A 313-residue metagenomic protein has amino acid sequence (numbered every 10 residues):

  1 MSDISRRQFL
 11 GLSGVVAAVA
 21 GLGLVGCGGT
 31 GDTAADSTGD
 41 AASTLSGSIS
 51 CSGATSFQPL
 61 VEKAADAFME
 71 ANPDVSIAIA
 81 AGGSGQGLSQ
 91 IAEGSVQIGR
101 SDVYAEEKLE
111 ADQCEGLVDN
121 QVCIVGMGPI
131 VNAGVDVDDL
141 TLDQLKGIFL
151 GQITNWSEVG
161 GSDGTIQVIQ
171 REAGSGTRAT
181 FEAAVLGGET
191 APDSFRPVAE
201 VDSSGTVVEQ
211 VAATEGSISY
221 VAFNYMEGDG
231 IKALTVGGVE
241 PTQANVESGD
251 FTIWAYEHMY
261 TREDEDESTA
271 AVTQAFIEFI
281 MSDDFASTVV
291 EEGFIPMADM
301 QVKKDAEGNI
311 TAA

Functional and structural regions predicted by a protein language model:
M1-A17: N-terminal secretory signal peptides and thylakoid transit peptides that target proteins across membranes
S2-I4, G28-A92, V96-Q97, S101-E110 (+1 more regions): Exported/periplasmic ABC-transporter solute-binding proteins
G23-G26: C-terminal motif of bacterial Sec signal peptides marking the signal peptidase cleavage site
